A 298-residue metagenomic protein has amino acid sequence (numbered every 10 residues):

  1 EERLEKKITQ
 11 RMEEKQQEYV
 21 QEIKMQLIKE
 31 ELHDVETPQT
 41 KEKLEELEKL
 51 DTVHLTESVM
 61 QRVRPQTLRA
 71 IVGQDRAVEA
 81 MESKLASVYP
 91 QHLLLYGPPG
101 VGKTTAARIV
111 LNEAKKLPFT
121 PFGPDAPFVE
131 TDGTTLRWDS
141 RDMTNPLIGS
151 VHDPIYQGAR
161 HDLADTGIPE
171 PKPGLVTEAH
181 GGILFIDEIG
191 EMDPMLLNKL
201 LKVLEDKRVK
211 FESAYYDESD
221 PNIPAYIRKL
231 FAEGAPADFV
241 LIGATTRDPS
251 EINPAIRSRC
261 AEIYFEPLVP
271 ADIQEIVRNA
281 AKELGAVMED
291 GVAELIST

Functional and structural regions predicted by a protein language model:
E2-L55: Interdomain "pre-motor" coupling segment immediately N-terminal to P-loop NTPase/helicase cores
L55-P98: Pre-Walker A (pre-P-loop) alpha-helix and adjacent loop at the N terminus of AAA/AAA+ ATPase modules, a conserved
E82-K84, T144-I183, P224-A232: Conserved alpha-helical scaffold flanking the Walker A/P-loop in AAA+ ATPase domains
L85-L136: Walker A/P-loop
K116-S150, I155, E218-D220: AAA+/P-loop NTPase substrate/partner-engagement loops
L117-G123, P154-G158, P249-A255, F265-S297: Conserved C-terminal "switch" segment of AAA+ ATPases
D139-I148, P171-E205, P249-S258: Conserved AAA+/SF3 P-loop NTPase catalytic/coupling segment centered on the Walker-B
H152-Q157, M195-G234, P254: Conserved catalytic/switch belt of AAA+ P-loop NTPases
